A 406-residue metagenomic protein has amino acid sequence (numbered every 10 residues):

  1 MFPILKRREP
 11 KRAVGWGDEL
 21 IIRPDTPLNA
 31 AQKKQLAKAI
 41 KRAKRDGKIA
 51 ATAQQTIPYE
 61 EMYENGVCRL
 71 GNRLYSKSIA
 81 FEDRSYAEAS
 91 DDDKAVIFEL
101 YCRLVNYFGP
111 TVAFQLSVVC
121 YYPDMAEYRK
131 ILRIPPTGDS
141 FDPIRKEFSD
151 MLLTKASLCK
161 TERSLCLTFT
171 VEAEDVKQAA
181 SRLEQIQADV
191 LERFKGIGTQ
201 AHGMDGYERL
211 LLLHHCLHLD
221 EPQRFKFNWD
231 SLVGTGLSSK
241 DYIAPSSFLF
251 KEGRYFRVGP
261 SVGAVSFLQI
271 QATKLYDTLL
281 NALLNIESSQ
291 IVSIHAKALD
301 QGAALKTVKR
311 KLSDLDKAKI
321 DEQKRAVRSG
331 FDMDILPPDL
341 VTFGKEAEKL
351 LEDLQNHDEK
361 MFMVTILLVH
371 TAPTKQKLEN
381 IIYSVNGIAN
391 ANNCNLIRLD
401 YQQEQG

Functional and structural regions predicted by a protein language model:
M1-K48: Compact, Lys/Arg-rich rRNA/RNP-binding cores from ribosome-related proteins
F2, K34, K38-K41, G47-G406: Extended, folded cores of ATP/NTP-driven motor/assembly subunits in large transport and secretion machines
